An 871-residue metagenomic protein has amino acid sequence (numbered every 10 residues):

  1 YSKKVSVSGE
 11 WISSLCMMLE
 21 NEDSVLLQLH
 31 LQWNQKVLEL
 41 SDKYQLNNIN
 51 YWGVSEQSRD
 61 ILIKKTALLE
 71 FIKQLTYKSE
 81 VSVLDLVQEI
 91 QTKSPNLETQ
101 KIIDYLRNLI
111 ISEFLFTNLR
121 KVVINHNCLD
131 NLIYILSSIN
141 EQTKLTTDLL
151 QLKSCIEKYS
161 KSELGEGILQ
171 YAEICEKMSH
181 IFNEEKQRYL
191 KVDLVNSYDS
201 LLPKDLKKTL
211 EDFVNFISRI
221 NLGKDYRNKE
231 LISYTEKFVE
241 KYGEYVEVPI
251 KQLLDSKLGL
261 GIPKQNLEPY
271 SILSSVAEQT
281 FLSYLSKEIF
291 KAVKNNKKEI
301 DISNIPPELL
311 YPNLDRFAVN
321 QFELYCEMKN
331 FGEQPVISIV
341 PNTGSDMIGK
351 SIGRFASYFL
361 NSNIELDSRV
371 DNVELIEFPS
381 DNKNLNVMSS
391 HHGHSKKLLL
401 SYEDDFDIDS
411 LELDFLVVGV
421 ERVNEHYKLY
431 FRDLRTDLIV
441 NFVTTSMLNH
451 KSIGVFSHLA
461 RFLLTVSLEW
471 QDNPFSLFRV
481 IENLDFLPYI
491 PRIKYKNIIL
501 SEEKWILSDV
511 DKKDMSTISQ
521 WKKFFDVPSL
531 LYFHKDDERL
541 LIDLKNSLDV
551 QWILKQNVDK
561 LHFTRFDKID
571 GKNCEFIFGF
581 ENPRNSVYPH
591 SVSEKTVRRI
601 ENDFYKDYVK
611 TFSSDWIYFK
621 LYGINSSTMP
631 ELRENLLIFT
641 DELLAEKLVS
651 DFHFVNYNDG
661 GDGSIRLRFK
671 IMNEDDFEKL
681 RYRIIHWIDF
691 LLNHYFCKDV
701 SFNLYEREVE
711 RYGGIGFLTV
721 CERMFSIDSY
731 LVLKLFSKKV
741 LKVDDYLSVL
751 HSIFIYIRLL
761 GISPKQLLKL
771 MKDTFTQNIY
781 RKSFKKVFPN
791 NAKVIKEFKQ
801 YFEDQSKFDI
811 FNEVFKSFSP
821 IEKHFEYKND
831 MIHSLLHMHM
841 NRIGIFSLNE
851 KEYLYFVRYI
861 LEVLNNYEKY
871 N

Functional and structural regions predicted by a protein language model:
Y1-N50, L150-I156, S160: Eukaryotic partner-binding/assembly regions in large regulatory complexes
Y1-S24, Q252, E268, I272-S614 (+1 more regions): Charge-centric, low-complexity intrinsically disordered segments used as regulatory activation/interaction regions
Y1-V5, Q100-S390, E425-R432, Q556 (+2 more regions): Type-3 copper protein
D42-F71: Short alpha-helical segments that sit at the start of domains
E56-Q57, Q91-I102: Short, positively charged loop/turn segments that connect secondary-structure elements
S79-Q91: Short acidic, hydrophobic short linear motifs in intrinsically disordered regions
V592-N871: Long, contiguous binding/interaction regions
